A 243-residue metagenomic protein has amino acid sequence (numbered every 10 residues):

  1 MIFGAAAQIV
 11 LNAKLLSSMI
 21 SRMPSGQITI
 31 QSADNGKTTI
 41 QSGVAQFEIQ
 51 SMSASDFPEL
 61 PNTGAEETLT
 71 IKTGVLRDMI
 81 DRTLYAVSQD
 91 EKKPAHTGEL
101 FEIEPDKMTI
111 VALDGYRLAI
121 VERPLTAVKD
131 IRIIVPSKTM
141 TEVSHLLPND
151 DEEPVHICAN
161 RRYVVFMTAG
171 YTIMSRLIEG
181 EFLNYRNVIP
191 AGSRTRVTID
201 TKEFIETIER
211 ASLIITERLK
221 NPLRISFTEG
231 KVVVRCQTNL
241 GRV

Functional and structural regions predicted by a protein language model:
M1-V243: Structural preference for solvent-exposed beta-strand-turn elements and adjacent flexible terminal/loop segments within
